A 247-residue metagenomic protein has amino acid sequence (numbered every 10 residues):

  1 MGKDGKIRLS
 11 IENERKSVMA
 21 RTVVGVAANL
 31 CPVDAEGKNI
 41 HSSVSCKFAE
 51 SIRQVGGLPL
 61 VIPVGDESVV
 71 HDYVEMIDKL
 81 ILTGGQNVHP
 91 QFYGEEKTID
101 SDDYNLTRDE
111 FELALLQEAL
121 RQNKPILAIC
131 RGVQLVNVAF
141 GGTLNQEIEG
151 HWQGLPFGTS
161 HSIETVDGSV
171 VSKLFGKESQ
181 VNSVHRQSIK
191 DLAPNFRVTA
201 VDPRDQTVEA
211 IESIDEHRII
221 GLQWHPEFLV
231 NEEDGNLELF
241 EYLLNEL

Functional and structural regions predicted by a protein language model:
K3-I129, E149-T159, E164-L174, K190-T207 (+2 more regions): N-terminal beta1-alpha1 cap of cysteine-dependent amidohydrolase-like domains
A128, G132, N137, G141: Gly/Ala-rich beta-loop-alpha elbow adjacent to hydrolase catalytic centers
I129, V181-N182: Replace "coordinates the UDP/GDP/TDP-sugar" with "coordinates nucleotide-activated sugar donors
L144: Primarily recognizes the serine-hydrolase "nucleophile elbow" in alpha/beta-hydrolase and SGNH/GDSL folds
S183-R186, A193: A glycine-rich beta-turn/hairpin centered on an aromatic-Pro dipeptide
I219-Q223: Active-site-proximal beta-strand elements of phosphoester/diester hydrolases
